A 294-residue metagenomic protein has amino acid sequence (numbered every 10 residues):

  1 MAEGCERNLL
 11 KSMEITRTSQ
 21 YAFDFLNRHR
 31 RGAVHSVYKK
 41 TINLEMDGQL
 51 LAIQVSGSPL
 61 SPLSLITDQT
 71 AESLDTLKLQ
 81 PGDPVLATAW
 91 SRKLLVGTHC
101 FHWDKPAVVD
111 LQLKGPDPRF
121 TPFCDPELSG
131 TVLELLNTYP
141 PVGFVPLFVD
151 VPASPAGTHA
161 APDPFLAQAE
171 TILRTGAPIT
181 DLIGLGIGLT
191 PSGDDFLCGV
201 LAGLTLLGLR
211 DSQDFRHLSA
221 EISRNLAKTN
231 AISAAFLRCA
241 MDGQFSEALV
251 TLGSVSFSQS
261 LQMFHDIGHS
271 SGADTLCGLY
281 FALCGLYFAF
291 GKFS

Functional and structural regions predicted by a protein language model:
A2-E3: Acidic, Ala/Val/Gly-enriched low-complexity intrinsically disordered segments
E6-G184, G188-G193, L204, A231-A240 (+4 more regions): Phosphate/adenylate-binding glycine loop and adjacent helical scaffold
I187-L204, S271-A282: Conserved phosphate/anionic-ligand binding catalytic regions in large, soluble enzymes, centered on
L204-F215, C284-S294: Short helix-capping/linker segments at secondary-structure and domain boundaries
F215-N225: Long, charge-rich alpha-helical interaction segments
A248-S294: Acidic, carboxylate-rich catalytic segments that either coordinate divalent cations
